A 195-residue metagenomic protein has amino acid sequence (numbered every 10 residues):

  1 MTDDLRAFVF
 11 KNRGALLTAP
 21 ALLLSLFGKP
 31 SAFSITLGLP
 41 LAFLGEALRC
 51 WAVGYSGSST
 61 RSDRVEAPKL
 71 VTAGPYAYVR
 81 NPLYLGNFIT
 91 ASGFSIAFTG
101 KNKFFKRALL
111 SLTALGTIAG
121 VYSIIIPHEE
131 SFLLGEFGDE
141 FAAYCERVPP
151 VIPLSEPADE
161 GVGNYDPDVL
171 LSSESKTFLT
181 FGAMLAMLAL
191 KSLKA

Functional and structural regions predicted by a protein language model:
M1-Y76, N87-A195: Membrane-anchoring alpha-helices and their flanking helix-loop junctions
V79: Conserved SAM-binding loop
L83: Aromatic (Trp/Tyr) and acidic
